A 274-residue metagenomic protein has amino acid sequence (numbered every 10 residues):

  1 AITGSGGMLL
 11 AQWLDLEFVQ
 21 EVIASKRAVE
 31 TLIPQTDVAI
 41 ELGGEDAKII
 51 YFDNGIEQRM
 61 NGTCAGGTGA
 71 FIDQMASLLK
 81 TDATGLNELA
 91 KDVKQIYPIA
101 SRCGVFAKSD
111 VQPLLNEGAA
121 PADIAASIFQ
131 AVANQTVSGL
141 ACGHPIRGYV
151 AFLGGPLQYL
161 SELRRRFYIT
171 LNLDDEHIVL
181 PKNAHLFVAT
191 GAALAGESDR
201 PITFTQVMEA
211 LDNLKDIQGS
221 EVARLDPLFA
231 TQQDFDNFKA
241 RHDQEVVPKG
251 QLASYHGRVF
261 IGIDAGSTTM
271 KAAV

Functional and structural regions predicted by a protein language model:
A1-V22, Y51-R59: Short beta-strand-loop/turn "lid" adjacent to the catalytic site in phosphate-handling enzymes
S5-G6, A141-T170, P181-H185: Glycine-rich phosphate-binding loops at beta-strand->alpha-helix junctions
F18-V22, Y168-T190: Conserved phosphate-binding/catalytic loops in two-lobed NTP-binding clefts
T36-D53, Q251-V274: Gly/Thr-rich phosphate-binding beta-strand-loop-beta motif of the actin/hexokinase/Hsp70
N54-Q95, H185-V188, L194-S198: Glycine-rich phosphate-binding loop plus the immediately following alpha-helix
I72-Q74, L180-I217: Glycine-rich phosphate-binding/hydrolytic loop that grips phosphoryl groups
A107-S138: Adenine-nucleotide phosphate-binding core of ATP-dependent small-molecule kinases
S198-G262, G266: Flexible inter-domain linker/hinge segments
